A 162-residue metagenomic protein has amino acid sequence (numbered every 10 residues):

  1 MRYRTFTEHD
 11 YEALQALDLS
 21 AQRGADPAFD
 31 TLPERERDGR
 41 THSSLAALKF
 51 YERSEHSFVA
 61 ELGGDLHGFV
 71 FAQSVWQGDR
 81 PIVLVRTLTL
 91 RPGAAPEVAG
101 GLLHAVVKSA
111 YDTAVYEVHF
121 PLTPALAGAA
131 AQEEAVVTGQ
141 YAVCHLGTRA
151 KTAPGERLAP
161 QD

Functional and structural regions predicted by a protein language model:
R2-P27: A short beta-loop-alpha structural element at the N-terminal edge of CoA-dependent acyl/N-acetyltransferase catalytic
Q22-A46: Conserved GNAT-fold acetyl-CoA-binding loop/helix
S43-V59: A short helix-loop-beta-strand connector motif used in the catalytic cores of GNAT acetyltransferases and, in some
F50-S54, V70-D79: A conserved beta-strand-loop-helix scaffold within acyl/acetyltransferase catalytic domains
V59, D65-S74, L84: Conserved beta-strand in the GNAT
Q73, R80-P92, Q140-V143: Conserved acetyl-CoA binding element of GNAT-fold acetyltransferases
A95-K108: Conserved acetyl-CoA-binding loop-helix of GNAT-fold acetyltransferases
A110-L122: Conserved GNAT acetyl-CoA-binding A-motif
